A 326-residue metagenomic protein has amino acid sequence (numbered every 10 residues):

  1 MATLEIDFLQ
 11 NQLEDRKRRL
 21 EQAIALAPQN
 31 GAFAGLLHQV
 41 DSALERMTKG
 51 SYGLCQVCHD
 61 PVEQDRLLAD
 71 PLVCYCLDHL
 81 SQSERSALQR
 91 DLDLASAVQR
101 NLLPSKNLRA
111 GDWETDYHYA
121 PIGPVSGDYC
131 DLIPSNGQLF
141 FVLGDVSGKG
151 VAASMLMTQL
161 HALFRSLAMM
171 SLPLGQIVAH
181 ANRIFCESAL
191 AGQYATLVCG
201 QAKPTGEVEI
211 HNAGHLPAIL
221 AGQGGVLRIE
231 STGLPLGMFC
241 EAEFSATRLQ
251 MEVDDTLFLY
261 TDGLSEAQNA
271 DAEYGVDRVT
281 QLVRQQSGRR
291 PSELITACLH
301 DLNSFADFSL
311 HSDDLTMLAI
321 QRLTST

Functional and structural regions predicted by a protein language model:
M1-K49: Interaction interfaces in information-processing and related assembly proteins
Q39-M47, D60-L67, S105, C186: Short, intrinsically disordered, charge-biased short linear motifs at domain edges
T48-Y52, L72: Short metal-coordination and nucleic-acid-contact micro-motifs, chiefly zinc-binding Cys/His arrays
Q56-C58, D78: Short, cysteine/histidine-rich loop/knuckle motifs that typically chelate Zn2+
D65-P71, R85-L88: Short Cys/His-rich "knuckle" micro-motifs
A69-S81: Cysteine-rich micro-motifs
Q82-T256, S309-T326: … and, occasionally, acidic/histidine-rich disordered N-termini of signaling adaptors
A152-M170, M251, D255-S309, T326: Active-site-proximal, acidic helix/loop segment immediately C-terminal to a metal-coordinating Asp/Glu
